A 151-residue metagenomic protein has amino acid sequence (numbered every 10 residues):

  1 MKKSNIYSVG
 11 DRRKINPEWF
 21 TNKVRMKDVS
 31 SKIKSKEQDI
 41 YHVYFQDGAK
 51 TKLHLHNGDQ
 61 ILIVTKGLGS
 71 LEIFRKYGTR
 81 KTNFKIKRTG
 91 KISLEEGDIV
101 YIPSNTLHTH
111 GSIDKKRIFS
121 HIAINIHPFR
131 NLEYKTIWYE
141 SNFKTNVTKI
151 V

Functional and structural regions predicted by a protein language model:
M1-Q38, K52, K91, T136-V151: A short, N-terminal "cap"/entry segment at the start of jelly-roll beta-barrel domains of the cupin/DSBH fold
N22, D28-I33, H42, I73-T79 (+1 more regions): Hydrophobic small-molecule pocket/channel-lining residues, especially in calycin-type beta-barrels
D39-H56, S104: Conserved short histidine dyad/triad with adjacent acidic residue
T51-H54, L71-E72, G90-I92, I102 (+1 more regions): Short beta-strand His + acidic residue motifs that chelate non-heme Fe in jelly-roll/DSBH and cupin folds
N57-K81: Glycine- and acidic-residue-biased ligand/ion/polar-headgroup-sensing regions
I61, Y101, K116-T136: A short hydrophobic beta-strand segment most commonly corresponding to one strand of the jelly-roll/cupin
R75-S104: Short acidic-glycine-tyrosine-enriched beta hairpin
